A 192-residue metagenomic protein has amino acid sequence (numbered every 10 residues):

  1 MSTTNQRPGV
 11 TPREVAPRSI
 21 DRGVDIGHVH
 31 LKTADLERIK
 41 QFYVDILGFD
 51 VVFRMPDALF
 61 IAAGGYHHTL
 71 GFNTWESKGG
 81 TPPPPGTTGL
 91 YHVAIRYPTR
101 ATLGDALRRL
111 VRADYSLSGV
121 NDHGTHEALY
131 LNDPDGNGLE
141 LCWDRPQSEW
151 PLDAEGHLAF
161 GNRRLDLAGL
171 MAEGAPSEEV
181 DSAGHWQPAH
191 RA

Functional and structural regions predicted by a protein language model:
S2-P12: Eukaryotic nuclear low-complexity, Arg/Ser/Gly/Pro-rich intrinsically disordered regions
V10-I20: A detector for short, charged/polar N-terminal pre-domain segments
S19-G23, P84-T88: Short, flexible turn/loop "capping" segments at secondary-structure junctions
D21-G23, L31-E76, A192: Core segments of cupin and vicinal oxygen chelate
I26, P56, L90, H126: Short coil/loop residues immediately preceding or within conserved phosphate-binding loops of NTP-utilizing enzyme
L31-E37, A94-W150, L158-V180, H185-A192: Vicinal oxygen chelate
D50-D57, C142-L152: Conserved catalytic-core motifs of GNAT/GCN5-like acyltransferases
H67-G71, G80, D135-E140: Short, charged/polar, Gly/Pro-enriched secondary-structure boundary elements
